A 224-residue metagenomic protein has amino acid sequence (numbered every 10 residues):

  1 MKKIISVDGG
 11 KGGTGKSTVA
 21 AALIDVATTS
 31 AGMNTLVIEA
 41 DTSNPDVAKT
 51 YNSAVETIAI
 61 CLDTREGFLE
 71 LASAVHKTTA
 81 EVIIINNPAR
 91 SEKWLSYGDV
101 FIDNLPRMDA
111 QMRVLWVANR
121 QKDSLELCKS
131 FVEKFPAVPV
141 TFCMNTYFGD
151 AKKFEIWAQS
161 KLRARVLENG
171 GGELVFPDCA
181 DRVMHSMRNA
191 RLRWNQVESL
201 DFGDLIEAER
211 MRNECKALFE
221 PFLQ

Functional and structural regions predicted by a protein language model:
M1-S6, S73: Extreme N-terminal, non-catalytic leader segments that precede Walker-type/kinase nucleotide-binding cores
I4-L62: Walker A/P-loop NTP-binding active-site region of P-loop NTPases, recognizing the glycine-rich GxxxxGKT/S
T14, A89-W94, R120-S124, F148-D150: Short acidic, S/G/P-rich loop/turn micro-motifs used as interaction or catalytic elements
I38, I84-N87, R113-N119, T141-T146: Conserved beta-strand segments of the P-loop GTPase G domain that flank and frequently precede/overlap
E81-G98: Switch II (G3) loop of P-loop NTPases
Y97-Q121: Inter-motif core of Ras-like GTPase G domains
I102-P106, K122-F142: Conserved C-terminal guanine-recognition region of P-loop GTPase G domains, centered on the G4
T146-N213: Beta-strand-loop-alpha "switch" segments that mediate conformational coupling across diverse proteins
